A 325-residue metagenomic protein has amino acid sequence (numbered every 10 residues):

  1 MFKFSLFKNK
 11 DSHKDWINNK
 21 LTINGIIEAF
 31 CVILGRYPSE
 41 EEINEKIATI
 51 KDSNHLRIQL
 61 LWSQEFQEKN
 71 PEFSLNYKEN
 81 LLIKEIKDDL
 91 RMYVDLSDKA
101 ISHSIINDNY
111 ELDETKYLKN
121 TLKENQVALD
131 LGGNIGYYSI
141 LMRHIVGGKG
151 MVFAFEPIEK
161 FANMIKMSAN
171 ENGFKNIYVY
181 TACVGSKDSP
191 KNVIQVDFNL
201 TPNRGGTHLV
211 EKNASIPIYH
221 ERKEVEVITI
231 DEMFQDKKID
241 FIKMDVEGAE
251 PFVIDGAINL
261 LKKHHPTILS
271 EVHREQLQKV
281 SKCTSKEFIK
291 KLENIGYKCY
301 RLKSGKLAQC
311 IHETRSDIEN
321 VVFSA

Functional and structural regions predicted by a protein language model:
M1-S74: Composition-driven recognition of low-complexity segments enriched in small/aliphatic/hydroxylated residues
F2-D11, I50-K51, E68-A325: Phosphate/nucleotide-binding beta-alpha loop and adjacent structural elements of enzyme active sites
